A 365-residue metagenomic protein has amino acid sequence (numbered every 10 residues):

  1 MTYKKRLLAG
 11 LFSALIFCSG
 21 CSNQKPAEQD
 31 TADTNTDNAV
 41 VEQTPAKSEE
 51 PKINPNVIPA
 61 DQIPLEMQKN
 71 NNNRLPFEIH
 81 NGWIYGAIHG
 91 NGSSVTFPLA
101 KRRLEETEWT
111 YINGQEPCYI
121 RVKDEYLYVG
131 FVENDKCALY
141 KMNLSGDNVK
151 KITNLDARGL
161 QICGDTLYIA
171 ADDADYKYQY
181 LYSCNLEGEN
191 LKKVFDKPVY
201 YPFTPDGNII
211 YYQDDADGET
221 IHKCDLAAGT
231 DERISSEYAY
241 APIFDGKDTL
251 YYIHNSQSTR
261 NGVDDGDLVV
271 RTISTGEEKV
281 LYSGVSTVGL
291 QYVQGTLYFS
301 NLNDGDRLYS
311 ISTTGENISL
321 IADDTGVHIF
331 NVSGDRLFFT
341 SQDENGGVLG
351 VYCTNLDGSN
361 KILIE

Functional and structural regions predicted by a protein language model:
F17-G20: C-terminal motif of bacterial Sec signal peptides marking the signal peptidase cleavage site
Q24-I88, A100: N-terminal, intrinsically disordered, polar/charged segments of Gram-positive cell-envelope systems that serve as
D61-Q68, T107-N113, D147-T153, E189-F195 (+4 more regions): A short beta-strand motif characteristic of beta-propeller blades
N71-I79, G114-D124, N154-G164, P198-G207 (+3 more regions): Repeated scaffold domains used in trafficking and secretory/extracellular systems, primarily beta-propellers
Y85-A87, Y128-G130, Y168-A171, Y211-Q213 (+3 more regions): Residue position within the beta-strands of beta-propeller blades
G92-A100, D135-Y140, Y176-Y182, D217-H222 (+3 more regions): Structural motif
R102-T107, N143-D147, N185-E189, C224-G229 (+3 more regions): Short loop/turn segments that connect beta-strands within beta-propeller blades
I329-E365: Blade-level signature of beta-propeller repeat domains, shared across WD40, Kelch, NHL, RCC1 and BNR/Asp-box propellers
